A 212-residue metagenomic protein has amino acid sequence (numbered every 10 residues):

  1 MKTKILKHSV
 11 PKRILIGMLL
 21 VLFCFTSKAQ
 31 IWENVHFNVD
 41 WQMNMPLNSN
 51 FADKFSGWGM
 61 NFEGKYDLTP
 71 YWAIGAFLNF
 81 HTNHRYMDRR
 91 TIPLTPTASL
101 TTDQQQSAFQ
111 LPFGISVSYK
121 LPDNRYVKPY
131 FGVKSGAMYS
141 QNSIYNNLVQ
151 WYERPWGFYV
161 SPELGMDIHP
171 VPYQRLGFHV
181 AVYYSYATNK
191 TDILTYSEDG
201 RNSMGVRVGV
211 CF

Functional and structural regions predicted by a protein language model:
M1-N34: Cleavable N-terminal export/targeting peptides
K7, D53, K65, Q106 (+3 more regions): Alpha-helix initiation/capping motif
A29-I74, G209-C211: Short glycine/proline- and aromatic-enriched beta-strand/turn motifs that initiate or cap beta-hairpins
E33-V35, K54-W58, S107-F113, V127 (+3 more regions): Residues that define the transmembrane beta-barrel architecture of outer-membrane proteins
D40-P46, N79-H81, K134-M138, A181-A187 (+1 more regions): Outer-membrane beta-barrel pore domains and translocons
S49-S56, Y86-P93, Q141-Q150, K190-Y196: Outer-membrane beta-barrel translocator domains and adjoining extracellular loop/strand segments of Gram-negative
E63-N146, G157, I168-Q174: Gram-negative (and chloroplast) outer-membrane scaffold detector with strong preference for beta-barrel transmembrane
N83-R89, P162-F212: Predominantly the C-terminal beta-signal and adjacent terminal strand-loop region of outer-membrane beta-barrel
